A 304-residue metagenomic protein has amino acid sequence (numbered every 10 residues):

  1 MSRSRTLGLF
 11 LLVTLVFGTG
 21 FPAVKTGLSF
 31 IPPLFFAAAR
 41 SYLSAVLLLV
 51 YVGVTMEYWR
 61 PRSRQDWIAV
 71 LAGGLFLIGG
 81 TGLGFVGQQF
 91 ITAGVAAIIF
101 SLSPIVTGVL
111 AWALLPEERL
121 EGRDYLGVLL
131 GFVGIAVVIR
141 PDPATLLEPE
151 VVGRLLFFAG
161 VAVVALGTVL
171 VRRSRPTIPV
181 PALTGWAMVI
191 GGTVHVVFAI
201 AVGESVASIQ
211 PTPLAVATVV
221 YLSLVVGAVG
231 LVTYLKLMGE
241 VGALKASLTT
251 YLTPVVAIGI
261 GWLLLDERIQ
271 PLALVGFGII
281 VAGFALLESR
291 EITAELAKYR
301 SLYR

Functional and structural regions predicted by a protein language model:
M1-L12, A45-A72, F85, E117-Y125 (+6 more regions): Membrane-interface interhelical linkers
G8, L12, A39-V46, W67-L75 (+10 more regions): Hydrophobic residues within alpha-helical transmembrane segments of multi-pass solute transporters/permease subunits
V16, G20, L49-F100, V106 (+3 more regions): Specific transmembrane alpha-helical segments of multi-pass solute transporters/efflux pumps, especially DMT/EamA
G27, F36, R40, G87 (+6 more regions): Hydrophobic/aromatic residues within transmembrane alpha-helices of multi-pass small-molecule transporters
L28-G79, P104-V106, L110, A162-G167 (+2 more regions): Transmembrane alpha-helices of multi-pass small-molecule transport proteins
F35-A45, F76-L77, G84-E118, G160 (+1 more regions): Specific alpha-helical transmembrane segments that line the substrate/conduction pathway and gating interfaces
A39, A96-L102, V169-T193, S223-L263: Helix-helix packing/entry segments at the starts of transmembrane helices
L71, P104, L110, L120-D142 (+3 more regions): Hydrophobic transmembrane alpha-helices of multi-pass small-molecule transport proteins
